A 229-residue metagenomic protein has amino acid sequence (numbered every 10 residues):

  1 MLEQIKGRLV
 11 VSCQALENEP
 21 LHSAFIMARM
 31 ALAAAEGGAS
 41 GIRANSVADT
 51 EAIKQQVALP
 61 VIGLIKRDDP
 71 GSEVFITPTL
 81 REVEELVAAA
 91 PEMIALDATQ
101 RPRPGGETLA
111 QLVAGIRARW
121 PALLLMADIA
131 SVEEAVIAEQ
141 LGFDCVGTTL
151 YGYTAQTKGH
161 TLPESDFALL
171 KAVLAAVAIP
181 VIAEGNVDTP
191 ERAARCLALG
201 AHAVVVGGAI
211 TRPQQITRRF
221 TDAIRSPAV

Functional and structural regions predicted by a protein language model:
M1-A88, L125, E133-C145, R225: Conserved N-terminal beta1-alpha1 strand-loop-helix module at the mouth
M1-L2, G7-A28, P163-V229: C-terminal alpha-helical cap/extension of soluble enzyme domains
L9, Q14-E17, A35-E36, R67-D68 (+4 more regions): A short, structure-level motif marking secondary-structure boundaries and short turns
Q14-L16, I65-P70, A89-R103, C145-K158 (+1 more regions): Glycine-rich phosphate-binding active-site loops on the catalytic face of alpha/beta enzymes
P20-A24, R43-I62, E73-R81, A98-I116 (+4 more regions): Active-site-adjacent beta->alpha loops and helix N-cap segments on the catalytic face of soluble alpha/beta enzymes
G38, V57-V61, A89-M93, R119-A122 (+4 more regions): Glycine-enriched alpha-helix->loop->beta-strand junction motifs that scaffold or abut catalytic
A44, L125-A127, V181-G185: Conserved hydrophobic beta-strand within the GNAT/NAT acetyltransferase core sheet that lines the active-site cleft
A110-Q111, R117-A122, I179, R225-A228: P-loop/Walker A phosphate-binding loop and immediately adjacent motor/lid segment at beta-alpha junctions
